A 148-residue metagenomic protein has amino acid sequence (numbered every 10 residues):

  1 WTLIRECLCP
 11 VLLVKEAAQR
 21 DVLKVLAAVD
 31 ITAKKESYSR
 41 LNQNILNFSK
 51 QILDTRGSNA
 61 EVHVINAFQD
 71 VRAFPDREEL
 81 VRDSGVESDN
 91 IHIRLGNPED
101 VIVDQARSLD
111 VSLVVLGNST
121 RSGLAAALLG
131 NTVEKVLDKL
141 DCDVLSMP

Functional and structural regions predicted by a protein language model:
W1-D21, D104-P148: Gly/Ser-rich helix-loop-strand patches that form or flank binding pockets for ribonucleotide-derived cofactors
T2-C9, A17-V64, L80-R82: Short acidic/Ser/Thr-enriched loop-to-helix initiation segments
D30, A67, S119: Flexible loop residues that form catalytic and substrate-binding hotspots at small-molecule/glycan-binding clefts
K35, R72, L124-A125: Glycine/Thr-rich phosphate-binding loops of Rossmann-like dinucleotide-binding domains
I65-P75: Active-site rim beta-loop-alpha module in soluble metabolic enzymes
A67-Q69, I91-N97: Short beta->alpha junction loops
A73-D76, N97-V103, T132: Short acidic active-site motifs
V81-H92: Nucleotide-activated donor-binding/catalytic signature segment of Leloir-type glycosyltransferases, i.e., the conserved
